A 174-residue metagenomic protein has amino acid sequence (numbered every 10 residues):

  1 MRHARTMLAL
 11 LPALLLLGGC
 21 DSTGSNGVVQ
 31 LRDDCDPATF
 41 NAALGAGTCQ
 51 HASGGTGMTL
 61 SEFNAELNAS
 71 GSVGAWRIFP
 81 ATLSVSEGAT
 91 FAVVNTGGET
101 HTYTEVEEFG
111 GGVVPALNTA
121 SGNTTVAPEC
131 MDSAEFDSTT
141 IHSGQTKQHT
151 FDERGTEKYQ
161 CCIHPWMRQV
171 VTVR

Functional and structural regions predicted by a protein language model:
M1-G18: Sec-dependent bacterial lipoprotein signal peptides
C20-R174: Extracytoplasmic copper-binding redox domains, predominantly the cupredoxin/blue-copper superfamily
